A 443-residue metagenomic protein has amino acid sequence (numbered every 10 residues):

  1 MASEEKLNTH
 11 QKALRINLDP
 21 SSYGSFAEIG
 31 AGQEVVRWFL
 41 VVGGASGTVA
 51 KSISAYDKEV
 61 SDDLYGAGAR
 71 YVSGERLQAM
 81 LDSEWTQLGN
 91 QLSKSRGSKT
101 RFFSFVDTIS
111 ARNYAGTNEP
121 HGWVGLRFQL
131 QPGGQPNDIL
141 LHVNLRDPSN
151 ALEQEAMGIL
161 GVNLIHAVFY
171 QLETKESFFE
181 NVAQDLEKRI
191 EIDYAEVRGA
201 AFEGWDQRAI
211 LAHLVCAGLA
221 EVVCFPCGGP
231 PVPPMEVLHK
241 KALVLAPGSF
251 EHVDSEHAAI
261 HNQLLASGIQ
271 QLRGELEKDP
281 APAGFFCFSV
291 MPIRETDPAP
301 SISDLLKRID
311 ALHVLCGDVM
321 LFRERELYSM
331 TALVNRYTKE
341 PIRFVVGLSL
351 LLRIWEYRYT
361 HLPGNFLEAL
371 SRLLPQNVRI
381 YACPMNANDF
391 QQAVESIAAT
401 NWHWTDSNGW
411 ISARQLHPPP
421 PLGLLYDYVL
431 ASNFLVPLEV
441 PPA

Functional and structural regions predicted by a protein language model:
A2-A443: Nucleotidyltransferase catalytic core that binds NTPs
